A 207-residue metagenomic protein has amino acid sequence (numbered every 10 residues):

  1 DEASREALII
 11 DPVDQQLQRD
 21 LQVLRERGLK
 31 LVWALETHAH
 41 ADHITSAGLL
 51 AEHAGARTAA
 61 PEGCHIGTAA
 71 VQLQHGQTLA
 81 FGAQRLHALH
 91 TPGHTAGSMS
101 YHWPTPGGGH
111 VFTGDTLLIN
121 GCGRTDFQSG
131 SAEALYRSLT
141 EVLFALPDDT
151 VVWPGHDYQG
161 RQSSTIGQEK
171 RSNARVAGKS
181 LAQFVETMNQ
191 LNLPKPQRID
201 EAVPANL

Functional and structural regions predicted by a protein language model:
D1-L31, G67-D149, W153-P154: Catalytic core of the metallo-beta-lactamase
D14-A59: Active-site metal-binding motif and surrounding structural segment of the metallo-beta-lactamase
T37, C64, E201: Residue-level "edge-of-site" marker
T37-H43, H94, S98, H156: Histidine-centered divalent metal-coordination motifs
H43, A69-A70, L207: Short Asp/Glu-rich motifs
A59-I66: Short, polar loop motifs at secondary-structure junctions
G130, A134-L207: Accessory terminal helices/loops
